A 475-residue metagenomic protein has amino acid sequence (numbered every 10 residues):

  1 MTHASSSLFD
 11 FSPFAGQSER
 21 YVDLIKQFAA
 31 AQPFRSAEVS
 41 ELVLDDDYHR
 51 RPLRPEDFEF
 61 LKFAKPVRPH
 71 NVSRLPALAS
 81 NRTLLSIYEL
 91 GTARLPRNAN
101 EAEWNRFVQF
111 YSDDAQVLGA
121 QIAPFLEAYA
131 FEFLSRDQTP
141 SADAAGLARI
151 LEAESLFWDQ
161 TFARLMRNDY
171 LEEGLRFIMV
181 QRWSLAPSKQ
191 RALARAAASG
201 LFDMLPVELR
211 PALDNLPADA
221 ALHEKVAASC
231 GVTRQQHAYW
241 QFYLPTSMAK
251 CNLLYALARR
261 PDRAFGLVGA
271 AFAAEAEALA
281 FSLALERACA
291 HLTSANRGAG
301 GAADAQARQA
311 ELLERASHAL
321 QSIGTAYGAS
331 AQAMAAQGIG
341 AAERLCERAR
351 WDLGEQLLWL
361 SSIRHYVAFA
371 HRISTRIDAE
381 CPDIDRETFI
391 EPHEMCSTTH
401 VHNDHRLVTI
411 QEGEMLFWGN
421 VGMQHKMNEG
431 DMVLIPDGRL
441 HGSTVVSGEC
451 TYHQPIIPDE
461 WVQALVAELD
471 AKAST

Functional and structural regions predicted by a protein language model:
T2-R164: Phosphate/adenylate-binding glycine loop and adjacent helical scaffold
S5, R106-D159, R176-V180, D203-G301: Active-site-proximal alpha-helical scaffolds that flank and shape metal-associated catalytic sites
Q121, A128, E132-D137, W351-T399 (+1 more regions): A short, N-terminal "cap"/entry segment at the start of jelly-roll beta-barrel domains of the cupin/DSBH fold
A273-Q337: An amphipathic alpha-helical core segment
R315-H365: Acidic, carboxylate-rich catalytic segments that either coordinate divalent cations
P382-D385, F389, G442-T475: Double-stranded beta-helix
V401, L407-E429, R439, V466-A467: A short beta-strand-loop-beta hairpin characteristic of the jelly-roll/cupin
F417-W418, H425, I435, L440-S447 (+1 more regions): Short beta-strand His + acidic residue motifs that chelate non-heme Fe in jelly-roll/DSBH and cupin folds
